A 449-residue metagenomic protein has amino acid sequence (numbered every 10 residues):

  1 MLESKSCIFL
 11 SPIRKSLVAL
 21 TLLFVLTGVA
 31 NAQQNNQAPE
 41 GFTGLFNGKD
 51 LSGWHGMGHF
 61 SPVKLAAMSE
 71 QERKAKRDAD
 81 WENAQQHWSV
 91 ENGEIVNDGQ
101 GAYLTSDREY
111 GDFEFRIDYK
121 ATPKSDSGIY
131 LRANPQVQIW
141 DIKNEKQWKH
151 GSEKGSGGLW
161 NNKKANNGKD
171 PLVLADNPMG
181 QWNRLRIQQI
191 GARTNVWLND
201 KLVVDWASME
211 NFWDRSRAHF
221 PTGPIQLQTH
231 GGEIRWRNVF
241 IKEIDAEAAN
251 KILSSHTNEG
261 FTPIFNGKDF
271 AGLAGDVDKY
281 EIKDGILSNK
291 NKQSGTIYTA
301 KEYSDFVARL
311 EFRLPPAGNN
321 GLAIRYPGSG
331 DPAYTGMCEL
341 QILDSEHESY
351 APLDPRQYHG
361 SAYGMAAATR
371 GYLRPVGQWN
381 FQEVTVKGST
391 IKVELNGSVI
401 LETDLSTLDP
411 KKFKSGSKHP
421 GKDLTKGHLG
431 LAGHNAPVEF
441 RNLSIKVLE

Functional and structural regions predicted by a protein language model:
L2-L20: Bacterial N-terminal signal peptides that target proteins for export
L23-A30: Hydrophobic h-region of N-terminal signal peptides that target proteins for export in Gram-negative bacteria
A30-E449: Carbohydrate-interacting regions of secretory-pathway proteins
